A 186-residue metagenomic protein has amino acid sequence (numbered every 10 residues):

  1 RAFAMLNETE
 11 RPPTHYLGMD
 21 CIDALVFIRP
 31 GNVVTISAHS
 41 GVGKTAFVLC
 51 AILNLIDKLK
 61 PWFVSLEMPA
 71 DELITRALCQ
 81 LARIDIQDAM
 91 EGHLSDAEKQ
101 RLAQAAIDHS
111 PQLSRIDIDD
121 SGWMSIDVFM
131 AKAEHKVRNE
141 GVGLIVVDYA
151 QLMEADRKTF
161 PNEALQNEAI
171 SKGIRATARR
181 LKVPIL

Functional and structural regions predicted by a protein language model:
R1-I84: The Walker A/P-loop phosphate-binding site
M19-A24, D57-G141, A155: Cytosolic-facing regulatory segments adjacent to core modules
L49, L53, E134-V137, R175: A structural alpha-helix within SAM-dependent methyltransferase catalytic domains
N54, Q166-L186: Substrate-engagement module of ASCE P-loop NTPases
G143-L144, P184: Hydrophobic "anchor" residues on beta-strands that sit immediately upstream of conserved functional sites
A150: Conserved Walker B
E154-P161: Conserved ATPase-coupling elements of RecA-like P-loop NTPase cores
